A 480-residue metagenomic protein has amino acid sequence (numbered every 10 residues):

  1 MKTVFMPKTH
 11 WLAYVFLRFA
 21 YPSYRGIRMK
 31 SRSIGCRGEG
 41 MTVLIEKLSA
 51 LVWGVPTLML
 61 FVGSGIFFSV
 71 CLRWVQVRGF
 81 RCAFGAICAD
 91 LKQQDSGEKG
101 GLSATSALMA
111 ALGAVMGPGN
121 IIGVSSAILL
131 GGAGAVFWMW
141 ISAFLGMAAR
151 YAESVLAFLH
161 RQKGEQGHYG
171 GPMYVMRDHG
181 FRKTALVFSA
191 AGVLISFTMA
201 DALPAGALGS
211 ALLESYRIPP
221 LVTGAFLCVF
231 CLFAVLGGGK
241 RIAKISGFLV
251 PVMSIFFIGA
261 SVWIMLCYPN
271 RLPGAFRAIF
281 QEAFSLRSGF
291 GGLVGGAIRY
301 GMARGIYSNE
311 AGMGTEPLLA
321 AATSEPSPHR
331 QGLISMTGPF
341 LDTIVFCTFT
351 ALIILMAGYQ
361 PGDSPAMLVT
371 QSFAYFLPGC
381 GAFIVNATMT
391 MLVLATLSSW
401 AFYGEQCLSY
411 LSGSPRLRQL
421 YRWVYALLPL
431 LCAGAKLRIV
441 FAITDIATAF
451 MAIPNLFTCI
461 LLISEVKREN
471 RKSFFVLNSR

Functional and structural regions predicted by a protein language model:
Y24, G38-P118, I128-G134, G146 (+2 more regions): N-terminal alpha-helical transmembrane segments of multi-pass membrane transport and channel/translocase proteins
T57, C71-Q76, G119-V124, A133 (+6 more regions): Transmembrane helix-loop junctions in multi-pass membrane proteins
L60-F67, C71-F84, A207-L212, P219-Y268 (+3 more regions): Membrane-interface loop-to-helix entry segments
F68-S69, S142-H168, P172-M173, R177-G206 (+3 more regions): Helix-loop-helix module between adjacent transmembrane segments
W74-L102, S126-I128, G132-A135, A148-G180 (+3 more regions): Flexible loop linkers connecting adjacent transmembrane helices in multi-pass alpha-helical membrane transporters
D95-G101, G132-W140, V175-D178, R182-V187 (+3 more regions): Membrane-interface alpha-helices at helix entry/exit sites of multi-pass transporters
D95-L129, L156-L159, E165-M173, V193 (+2 more regions): Alpha-helical membrane segments and immediately flanking helix-loop junctions that form or couple to the substrate/ion
Y151-E165, A260-A278, A321-T323, M336-A366: Extracellular/periplasmic helix-exit of transmembrane alpha-helices
